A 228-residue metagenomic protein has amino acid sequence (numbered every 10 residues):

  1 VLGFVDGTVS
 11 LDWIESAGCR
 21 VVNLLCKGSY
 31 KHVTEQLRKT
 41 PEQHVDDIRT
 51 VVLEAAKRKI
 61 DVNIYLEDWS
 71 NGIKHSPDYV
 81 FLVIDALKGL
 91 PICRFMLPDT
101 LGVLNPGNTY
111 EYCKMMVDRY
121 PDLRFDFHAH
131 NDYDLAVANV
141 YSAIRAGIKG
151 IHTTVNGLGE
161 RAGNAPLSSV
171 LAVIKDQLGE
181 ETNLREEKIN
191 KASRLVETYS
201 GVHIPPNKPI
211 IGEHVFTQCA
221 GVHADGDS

Functional and structural regions predicted by a protein language model:
V1-D6: N-terminal capping/small domains of soluble enzymes
G7-L123, Y141-I148: Alpha/beta enzyme core
Y30-H32, D134, G157-A162: Short gly/pro/ser/thr-enriched loop/turn and capping motifs at secondary-structure boundaries
H32, H128-H130, E186: Histidine-centered active-site/metal-ligand motif
H128-N156: Small-aliphatic-rich amphipathic alpha-helix that forms the alpha element of a beta-alpha
G150, G163-V173, A220-S228: Active-site loop ensemble at the mouth of alpha/beta enzyme cores that anchors a bound cofactor
G159-I189: C-terminal helical cap(s) of enzyme catalytic domains, especially alpha/beta-barrels
G179-S228: A mid-to-C-terminal "edge-of-domain" accessory segment
